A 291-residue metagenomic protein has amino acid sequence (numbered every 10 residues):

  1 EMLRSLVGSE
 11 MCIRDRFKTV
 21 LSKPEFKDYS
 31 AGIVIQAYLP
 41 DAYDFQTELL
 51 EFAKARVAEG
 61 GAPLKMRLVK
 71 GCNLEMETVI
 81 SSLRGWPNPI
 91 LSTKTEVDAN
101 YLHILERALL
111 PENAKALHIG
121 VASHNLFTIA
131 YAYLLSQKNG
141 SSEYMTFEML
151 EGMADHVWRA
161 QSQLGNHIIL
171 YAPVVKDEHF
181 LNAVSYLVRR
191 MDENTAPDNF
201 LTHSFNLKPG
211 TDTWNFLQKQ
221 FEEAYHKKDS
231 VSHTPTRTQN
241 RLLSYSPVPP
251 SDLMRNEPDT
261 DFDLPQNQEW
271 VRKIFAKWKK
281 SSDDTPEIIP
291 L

Functional and structural regions predicted by a protein language model:
M2-G8, I13: Single conserved hydrophobic/aromatic residue that forms the stacking wall/gate of nucleotide- or nucleobase-binding
L3, F147, T285-I288: Generic secondary-structure boundary/loop-capping signal
R14-K208, W214: Active-site capping/gating regions of soluble enzymes
D177-L291: Terminal low-complexity tails and localization/encapsulation signals of metabolic enzymes
